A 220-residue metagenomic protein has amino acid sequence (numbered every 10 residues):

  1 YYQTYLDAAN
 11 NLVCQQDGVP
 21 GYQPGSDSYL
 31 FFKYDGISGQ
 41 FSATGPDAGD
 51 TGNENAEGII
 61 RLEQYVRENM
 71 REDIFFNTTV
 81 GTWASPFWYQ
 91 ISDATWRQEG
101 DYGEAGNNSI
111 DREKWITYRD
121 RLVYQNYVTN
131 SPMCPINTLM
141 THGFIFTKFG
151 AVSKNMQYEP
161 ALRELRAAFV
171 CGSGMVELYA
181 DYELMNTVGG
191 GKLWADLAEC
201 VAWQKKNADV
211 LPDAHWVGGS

Functional and structural regions predicted by a protein language model:
Y1-G21, S26: Active-site-adjacent "subsite" loops/lids of carbohydrate-active enzymes
Y1-L6, S38-A56, A151-V152: The substrate-binding groove and active-site-proximal loops of carbohydrate-active enzymes, especially glycoside
D7, T44-A48, Y89-Q90, V188-G190: Short secondary-structure transition/capping segments
V13-G18, S42, H142-F149: Short regulatory "switch" loops immediately downstream of catalytic or recognition motifs within protein catalytic
G25-F32, R71-F75: Loop/turn elements at helix/coil->beta-strand transitions in domains of secreted/extracellular proteins
Y34-S42, T78, L178: Conserved beta-strand positions
E54-S220: Active-site-proximal substrate-binding groove within the catalytic cores of carbohydrate-active enzymes
